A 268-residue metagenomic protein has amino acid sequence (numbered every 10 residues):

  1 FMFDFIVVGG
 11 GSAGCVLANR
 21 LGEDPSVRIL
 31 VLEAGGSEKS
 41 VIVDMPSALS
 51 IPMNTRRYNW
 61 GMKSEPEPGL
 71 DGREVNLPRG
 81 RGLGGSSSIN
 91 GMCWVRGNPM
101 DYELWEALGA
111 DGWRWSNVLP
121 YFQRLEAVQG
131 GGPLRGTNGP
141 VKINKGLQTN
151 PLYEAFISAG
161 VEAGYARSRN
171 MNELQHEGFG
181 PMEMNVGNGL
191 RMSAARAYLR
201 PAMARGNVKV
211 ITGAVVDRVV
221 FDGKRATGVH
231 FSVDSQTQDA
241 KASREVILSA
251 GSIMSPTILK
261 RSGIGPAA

Functional and structural regions predicted by a protein language model:
F1-Q123: N-terminal glycine-rich phosphate/pyrophosphate-binding loop and immediately adjacent elements
G9, G130, R205, P256-I258: Alpha/beta-hydrolase superfamily serine-hydrolase fold, recognizing
G10, C15, S116, A197 (+2 more regions): Structural detector for helix-capping/boundary residues
C15-N19, R196, P256, K260: Short, hydrophobic alpha-helix immediately C-terminal to the catalytic nucleophile
D24-R28, G35-S40, V219, V229-A268: Glycine-rich loop(s) and the adjacent beta-strand/alpha-helix scaffold that form part
K39, A107-A226, S232: Conserved redox-cofactor binding core of oxidoreductases
